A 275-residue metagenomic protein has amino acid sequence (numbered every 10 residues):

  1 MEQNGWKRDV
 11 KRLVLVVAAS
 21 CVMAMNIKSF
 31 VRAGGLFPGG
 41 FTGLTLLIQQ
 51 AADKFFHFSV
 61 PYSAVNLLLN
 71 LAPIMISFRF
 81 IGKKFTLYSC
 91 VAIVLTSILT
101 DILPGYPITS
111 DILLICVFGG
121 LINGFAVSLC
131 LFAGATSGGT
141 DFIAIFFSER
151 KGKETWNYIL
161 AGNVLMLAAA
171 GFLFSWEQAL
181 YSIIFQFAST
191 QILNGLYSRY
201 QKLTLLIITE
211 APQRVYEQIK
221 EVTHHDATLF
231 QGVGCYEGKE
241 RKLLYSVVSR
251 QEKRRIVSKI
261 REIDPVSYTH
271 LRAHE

Functional and structural regions predicted by a protein language model:
E2-E210: Core subunits and conserved enzymes of cellular information-processing and envelope-translocation systems across
C90, L160, Q231-G232, R272: Proline- and acidic/polar-enriched loop/turn elements at helix boundaries
N123, R199-Y200, G238-E240, E262: Short flexible coil/turn linkers enriched for glycine and charged/polar residues that connect secondary-structure
F147, Y216-E217, Y268-T269: Generic low-polarity alpha-helical segments
K202-V257: Non-transmembrane accessory domains of multi-pass membrane transporters/channels
T223-D226, E262-Y268: A common structural junction motif
T269-E275: Conserved small/polar residues in nucleotide/adenosyl-binding loops
